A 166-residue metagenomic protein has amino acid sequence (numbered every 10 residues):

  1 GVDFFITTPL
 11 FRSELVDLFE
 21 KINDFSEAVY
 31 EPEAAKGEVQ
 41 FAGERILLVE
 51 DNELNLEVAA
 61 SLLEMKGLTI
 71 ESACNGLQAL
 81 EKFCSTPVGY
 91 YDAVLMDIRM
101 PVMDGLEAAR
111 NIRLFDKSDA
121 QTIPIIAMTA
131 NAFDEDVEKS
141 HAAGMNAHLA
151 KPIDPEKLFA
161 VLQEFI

Functional and structural regions predicted by a protein language model:
G1-I166: C-terminal compact regulatory domains
